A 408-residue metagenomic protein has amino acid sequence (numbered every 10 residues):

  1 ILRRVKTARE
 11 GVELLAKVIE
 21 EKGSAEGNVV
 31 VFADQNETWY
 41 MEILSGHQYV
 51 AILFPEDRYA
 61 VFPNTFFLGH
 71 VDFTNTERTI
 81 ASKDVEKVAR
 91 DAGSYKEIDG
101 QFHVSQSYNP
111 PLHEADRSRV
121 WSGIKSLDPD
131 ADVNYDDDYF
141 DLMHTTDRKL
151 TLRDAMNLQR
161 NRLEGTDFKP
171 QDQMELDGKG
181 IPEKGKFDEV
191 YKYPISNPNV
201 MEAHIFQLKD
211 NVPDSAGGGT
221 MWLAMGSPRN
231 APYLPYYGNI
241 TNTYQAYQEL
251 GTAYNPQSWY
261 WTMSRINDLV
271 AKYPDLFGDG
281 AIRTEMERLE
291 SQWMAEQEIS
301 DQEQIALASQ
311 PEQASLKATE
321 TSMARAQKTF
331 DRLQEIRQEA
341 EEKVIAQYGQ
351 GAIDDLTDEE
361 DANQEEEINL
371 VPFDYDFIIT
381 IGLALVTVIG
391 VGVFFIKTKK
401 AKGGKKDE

Functional and structural regions predicted by a protein language model:
I1-F54, R58-P63, T146-D154, Q159-N161: Structured, non-membrane catalytic/scaffold regions adjacent to prosthetic-group chemistry
V5, K17, R229, A384-V386: N-terminal hydrophobic or amphipathic segments with adjacent small-residue motifs that include Sec signal peptides
V12, G23, Q35, L68-F377 (+1 more regions): C-terminus-biased signal that marks the final domain/tail of proteins
E42-I43, Q48-G69, T74-E77, Q207-L208 (+1 more regions): Feature marks proteins synthesized as precursors that undergo proteolytic processing into two chains
D376-F395: Selective detector of the "anchor" transmembrane alpha-helix that sits immediately C-terminal
I389-E408: C-terminal membrane-anchoring or membrane-association module
